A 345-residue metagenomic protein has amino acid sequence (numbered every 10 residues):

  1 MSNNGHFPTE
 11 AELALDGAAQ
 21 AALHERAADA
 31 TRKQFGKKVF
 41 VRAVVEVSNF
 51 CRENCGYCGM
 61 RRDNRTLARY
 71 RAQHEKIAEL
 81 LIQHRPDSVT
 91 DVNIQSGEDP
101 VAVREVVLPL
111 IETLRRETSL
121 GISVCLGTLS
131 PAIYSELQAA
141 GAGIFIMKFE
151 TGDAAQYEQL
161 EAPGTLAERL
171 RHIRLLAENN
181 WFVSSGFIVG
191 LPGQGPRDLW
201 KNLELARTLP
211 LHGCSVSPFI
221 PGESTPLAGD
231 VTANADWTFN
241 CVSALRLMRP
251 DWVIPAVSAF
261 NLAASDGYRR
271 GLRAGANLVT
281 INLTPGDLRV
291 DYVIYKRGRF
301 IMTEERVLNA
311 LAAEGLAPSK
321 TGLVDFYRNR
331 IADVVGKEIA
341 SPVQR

Functional and structural regions predicted by a protein language model:
M1-A18, L209, G213-R345: Auxiliary Fe-S-binding modules of radical SAM enzymes
G5-F40: An N-cap/entry alpha-helix motif that binds or orients negatively charged groups
A27, C55, I94, M147 (+4 more regions): Conserved, mostly hydrophobic/aromatic
K33-K76: Canonical Radical SAM [4Fe-4S] cluster-binding loop centered on the CxxxCxxC motif and its immediate flanking residues
R42-V45, R65-A68, V92-R104, A155-Y157 (+2 more regions): Glycine-rich, proline-tolerant flexible connector loops at the mouths of alpha/beta enzymes
V45-N49, E98-P100, L126-S130, T151-D153 (+4 more regions): Active-site-proximal loop/turn and secondary-structure-junction residues that shape catalytic pockets, frequently
R62-A78, H84-E105, L110-L176, F182-V189 (+1 more regions): Core AdoMet radical
S130-A139, P192-R207, N261-A274: Catalytic cores of alpha/beta
